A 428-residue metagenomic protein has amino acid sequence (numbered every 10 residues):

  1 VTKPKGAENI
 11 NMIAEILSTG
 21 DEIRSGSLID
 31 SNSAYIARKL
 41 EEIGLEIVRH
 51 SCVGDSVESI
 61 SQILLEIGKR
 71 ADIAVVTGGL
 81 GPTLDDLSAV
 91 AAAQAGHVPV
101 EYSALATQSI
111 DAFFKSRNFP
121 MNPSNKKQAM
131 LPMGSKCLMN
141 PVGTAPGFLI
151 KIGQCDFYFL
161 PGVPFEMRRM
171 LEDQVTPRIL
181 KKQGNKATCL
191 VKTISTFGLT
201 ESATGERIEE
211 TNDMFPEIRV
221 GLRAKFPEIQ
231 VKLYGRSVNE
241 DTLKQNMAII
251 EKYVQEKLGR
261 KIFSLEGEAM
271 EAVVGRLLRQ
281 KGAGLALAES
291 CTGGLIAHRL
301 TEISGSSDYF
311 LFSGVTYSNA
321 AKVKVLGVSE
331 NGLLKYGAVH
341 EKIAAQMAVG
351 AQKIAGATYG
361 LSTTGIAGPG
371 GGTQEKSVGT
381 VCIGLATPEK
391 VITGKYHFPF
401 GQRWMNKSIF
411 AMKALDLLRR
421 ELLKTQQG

Functional and structural regions predicted by a protein language model:
V1-N11: Short, Lys/Arg-enriched N-terminal segments with co-localized hydrophobic residues within the first ~10-30 amino acids
N11-S51, D241-Q245: Glycine-rich phosphate/diphosphate-binding loop of Rossmann-like nucleotide-binding domains
A14-I16, F157, L285: Conserved hydrophobic helix-helix packing surfaces used for dimerization/oligomerization
T19-D21, V76-L84, P161, R236-S237 (+1 more regions): Glycine-rich beta-strand-to-loop/alpha-helix junction loops that act as flexible
C52, S59-L65, K69, D86-K182: Proline/glycine-rich low-complexity loops and linkers
V57, D241-G428: Short alpha-helical segments enriched in small residues
L149-I150, L222-A224, C382-T387: Short beta-strand elements
K151-P227, K232-Y234, T242-M247: Accessory alpha-helical/coil subdomains and C-terminal extensions that flank or cap enzyme catalytic cores
